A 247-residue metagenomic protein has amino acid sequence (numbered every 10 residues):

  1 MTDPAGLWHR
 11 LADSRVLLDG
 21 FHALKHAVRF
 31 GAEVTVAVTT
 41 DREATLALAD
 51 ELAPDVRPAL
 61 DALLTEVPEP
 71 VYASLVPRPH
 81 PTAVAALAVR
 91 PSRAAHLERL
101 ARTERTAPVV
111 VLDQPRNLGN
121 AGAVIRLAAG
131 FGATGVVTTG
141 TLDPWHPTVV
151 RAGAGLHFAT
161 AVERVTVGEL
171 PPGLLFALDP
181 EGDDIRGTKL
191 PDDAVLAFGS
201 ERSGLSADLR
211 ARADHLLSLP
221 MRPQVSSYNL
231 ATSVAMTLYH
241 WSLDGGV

Functional and structural regions predicted by a protein language model:
M1-P54, T141-L142: Boundary-proximal intrinsically disordered activation/regulatory segments immediately upstream of a helical core
G20, R116-A123, S226-A231: Amphipathic alpha-helical repeat scaffolds
A44-A59, T148, D208-L209: Short, aromatic/basic amphipathic alpha-helical patches
A53-V89: Glycine/small-residue-rich loop that forms an oxyanion/phosphate-binding "nest" at active or ligand-binding sites
A86, L127-F131, T141-P144, T148-H157 (+2 more regions): Structured adenosyl-cofactor binding patch, chiefly the S-adenosyl-L-methionine
L87, P91-E181: RNA substrate-binding interface of SAM-dependent RNA methyltransferases
A177-P223: Active-site/ligand-binding-proximal alpha/beta "capping" segment
